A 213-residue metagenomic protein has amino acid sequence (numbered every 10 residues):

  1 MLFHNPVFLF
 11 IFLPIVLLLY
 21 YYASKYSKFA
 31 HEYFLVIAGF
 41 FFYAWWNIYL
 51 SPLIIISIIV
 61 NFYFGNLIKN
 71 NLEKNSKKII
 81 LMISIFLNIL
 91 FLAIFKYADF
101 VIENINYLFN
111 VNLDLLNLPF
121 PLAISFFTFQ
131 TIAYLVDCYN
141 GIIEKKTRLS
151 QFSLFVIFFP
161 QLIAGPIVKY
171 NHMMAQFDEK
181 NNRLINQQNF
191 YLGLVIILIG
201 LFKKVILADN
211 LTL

Functional and structural regions predicted by a protein language model:
M1-L213: Membrane-embedded transmembrane alpha-helical bundles that form the catalytic cores of multi-pass lipid-modifying
